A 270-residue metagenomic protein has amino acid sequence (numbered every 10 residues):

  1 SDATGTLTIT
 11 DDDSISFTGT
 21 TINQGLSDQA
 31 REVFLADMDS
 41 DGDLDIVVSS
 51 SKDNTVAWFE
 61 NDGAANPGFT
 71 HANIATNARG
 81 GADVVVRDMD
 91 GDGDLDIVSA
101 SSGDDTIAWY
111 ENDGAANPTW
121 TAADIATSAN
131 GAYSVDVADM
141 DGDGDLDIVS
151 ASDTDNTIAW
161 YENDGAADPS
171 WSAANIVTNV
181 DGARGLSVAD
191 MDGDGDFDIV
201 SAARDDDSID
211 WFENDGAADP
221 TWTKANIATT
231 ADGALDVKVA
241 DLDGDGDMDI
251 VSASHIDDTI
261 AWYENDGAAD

Functional and structural regions predicted by a protein language model:
S1-I15: Short boundary segments that mark the start of a structured unit
S14-D28, E60-R79, E111-N130, E162-D181 (+2 more regions): Blade-edge motifs of beta-propeller repeat domains
R31-S40, A82-M89, Y133-M140, R184-M191 (+1 more regions): Beta-propeller blade termini
D41-G42, D92-G93, G142-G144, D194-G195 (+1 more regions): Conserved phosphate-binding and hydrolysis motifs of nucleotide-dependent enzymes
I46-S50, L95-S101, L146-A151, F197-A202 (+1 more regions): Hydrophobic beta-strand segments that make up the repeating blades of beta-propeller and related beta-repeat
S51-N54, S102-D105, D153-N156, R204-D207 (+1 more regions): Short, solvent-exposed loop/turn segments at conserved positions within beta-propeller repeat blades
T55-F59, T106-Y110, T157-Y161, S208-F212 (+1 more regions): A short loop-to-beta-strand structural motif that recurs across blades of beta-propeller domains
